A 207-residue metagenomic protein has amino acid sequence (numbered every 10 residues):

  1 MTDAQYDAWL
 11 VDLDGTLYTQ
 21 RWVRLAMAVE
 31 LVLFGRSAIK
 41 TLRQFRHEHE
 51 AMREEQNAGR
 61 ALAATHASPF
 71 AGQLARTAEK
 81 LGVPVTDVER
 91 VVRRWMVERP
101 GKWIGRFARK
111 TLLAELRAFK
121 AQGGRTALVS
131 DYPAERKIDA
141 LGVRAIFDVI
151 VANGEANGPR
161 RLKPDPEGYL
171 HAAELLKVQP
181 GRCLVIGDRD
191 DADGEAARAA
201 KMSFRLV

Functional and structural regions predicted by a protein language model:
M1-E54: Active-site neighborhood of HAD-like aspartate-dependent phosphohydrolases
T2-A4, Q122-G124, L176-P180: Glycine-rich phosphate-binding loop signature in dinucleotide/nucleotide-binding domains
D14, W22-R24, G105-R109, F147 (+1 more regions): A generic "structured core" feature
L17, T86, L113-A114, Y169 (+1 more regions): Short glycine/proline-centered loop/turn elements that form peptide/ligand docking sites
E48-V97: A metal-dependent, Asp-based hydrolase signature
V85-R90, R94-A127: Short, acidic loop-to-helix structural element flanking the phosphoryl-transfer center in phosphate-processing enzymes
A127, P133-L184, A192: Substrate-recognition "cap/lid" segment bordering the active-site pocket of phosphatases
L184-V207: Acidic, Mg2+-coordinating phosphoryl-transfer loop and its flanking beta/alpha structural elements, shared across
